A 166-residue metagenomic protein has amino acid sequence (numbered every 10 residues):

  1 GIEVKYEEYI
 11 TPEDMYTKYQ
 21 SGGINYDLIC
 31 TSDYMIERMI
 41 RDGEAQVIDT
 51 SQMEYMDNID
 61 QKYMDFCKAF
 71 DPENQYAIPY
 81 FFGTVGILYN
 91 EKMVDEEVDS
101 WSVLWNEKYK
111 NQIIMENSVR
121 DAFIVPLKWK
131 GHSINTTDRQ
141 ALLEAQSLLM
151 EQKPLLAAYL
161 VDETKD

Functional and structural regions predicted by a protein language model:
G1-R38, K165-D166: Early extracytoplasmic/lumenal segment of secretory-pathway proteins
N25, C30-K165: Extracytoplasmic ligand-binding site segments that recognize negatively charged/polar headgroups
